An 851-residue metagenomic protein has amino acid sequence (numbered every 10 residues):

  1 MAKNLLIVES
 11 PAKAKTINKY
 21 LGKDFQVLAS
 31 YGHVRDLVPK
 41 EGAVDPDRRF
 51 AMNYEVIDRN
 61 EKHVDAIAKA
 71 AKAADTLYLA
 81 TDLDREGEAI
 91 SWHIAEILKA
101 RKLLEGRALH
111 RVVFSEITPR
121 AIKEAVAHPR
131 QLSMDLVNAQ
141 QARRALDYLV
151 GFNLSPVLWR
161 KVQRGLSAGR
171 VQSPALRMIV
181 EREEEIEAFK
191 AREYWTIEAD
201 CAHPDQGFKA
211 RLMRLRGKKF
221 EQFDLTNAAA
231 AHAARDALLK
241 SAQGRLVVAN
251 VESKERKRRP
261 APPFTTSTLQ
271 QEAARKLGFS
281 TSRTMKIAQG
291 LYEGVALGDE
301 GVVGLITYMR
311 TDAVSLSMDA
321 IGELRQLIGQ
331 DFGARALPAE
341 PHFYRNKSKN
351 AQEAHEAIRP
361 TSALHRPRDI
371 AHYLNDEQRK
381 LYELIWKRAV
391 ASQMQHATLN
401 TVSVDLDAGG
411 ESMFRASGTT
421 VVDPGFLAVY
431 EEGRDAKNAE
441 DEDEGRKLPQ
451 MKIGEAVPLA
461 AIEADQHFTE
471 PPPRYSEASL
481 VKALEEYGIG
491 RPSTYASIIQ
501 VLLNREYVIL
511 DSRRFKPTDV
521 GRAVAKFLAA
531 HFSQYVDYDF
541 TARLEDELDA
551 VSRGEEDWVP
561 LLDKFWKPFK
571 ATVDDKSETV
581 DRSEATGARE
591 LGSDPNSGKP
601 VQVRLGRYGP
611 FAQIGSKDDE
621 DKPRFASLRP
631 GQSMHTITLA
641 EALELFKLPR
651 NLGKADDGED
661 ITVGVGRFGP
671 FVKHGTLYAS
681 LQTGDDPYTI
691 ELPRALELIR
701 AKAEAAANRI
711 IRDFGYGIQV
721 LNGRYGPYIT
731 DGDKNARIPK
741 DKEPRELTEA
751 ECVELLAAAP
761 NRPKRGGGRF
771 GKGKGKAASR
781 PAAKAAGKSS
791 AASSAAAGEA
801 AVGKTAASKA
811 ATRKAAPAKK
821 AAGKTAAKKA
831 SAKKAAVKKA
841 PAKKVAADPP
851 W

Functional and structural regions predicted by a protein language model:
M1-R144, N153, L158, L225-H232 (+3 more regions): Intrinsically disordered, low-complexity regulatory segments
A2-L5, T16, S155, G165 (+5 more regions): Basic, low-complexity terminal or inter-domain segments flanking catalytic cores
P11-A14, Y31-L37, L83-G87, S115-R120 (+6 more regions): Conserved nucleotide-binding/hydrolysis micro-motifs of P-loop NTPases
T16-Y20, A66, A89-I97, A121-A125 (+10 more regions): Alpha-helical scaffold elements adjacent to nucleotide-binding pockets in ATP/GTP-utilizing enzyme cores
D82-D84, V162-S167, S253-P262, Q271-S280 (+2 more regions): Conserved short loop/turn motifs at secondary-structure junctions
I117-C201, N250-K254: C-terminal or mid-to-C-terminal helical accessory/interaction module adjacent to the motor/catalytic core
F189-L215, L246-I287, G298, S476 (+3 more regions): C-terminal accessory/connector segments of nucleic-acid motor ATPases
K219-P262, K452-A456, D465-Q466: Metal- or metallocofactor-binding catalytic centers and their adjacent structured scaffolds across diverse enzyme
